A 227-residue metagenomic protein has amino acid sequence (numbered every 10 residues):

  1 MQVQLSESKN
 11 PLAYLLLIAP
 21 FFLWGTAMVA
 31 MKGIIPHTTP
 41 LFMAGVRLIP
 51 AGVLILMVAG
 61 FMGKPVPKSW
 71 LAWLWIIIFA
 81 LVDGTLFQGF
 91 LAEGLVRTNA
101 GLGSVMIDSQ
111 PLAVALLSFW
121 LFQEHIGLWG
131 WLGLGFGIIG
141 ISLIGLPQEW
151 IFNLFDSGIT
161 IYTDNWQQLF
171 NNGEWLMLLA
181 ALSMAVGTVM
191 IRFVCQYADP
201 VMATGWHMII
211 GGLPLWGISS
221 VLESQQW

Functional and structural regions predicted by a protein language model:
M1-G45, F152-Q196, P214-G217, V221: Glycine-/small-residue-enriched transmembrane alpha-helix faces in small-molecule transporters and effluxers
K9-P11, P65-L74, H125-W131, D199-P200: Membrane-helix interface segments
L16-L17, F21, I76-A80, A92 (+3 more regions): Residue-level signature of transmembrane alpha-helical cores of multipass secondary-active transporters and flippases
L23, A27-M28, L56-I107, A115 (+1 more regions): Specific transmembrane alpha-helical segments of multi-pass solute transporters/efflux pumps, especially DMT/EamA
T26-T38, P50, Q88-T98, M106 (+3 more regions): Juxtamembrane C-cap of transmembrane helices in multi-pass membrane transport proteins
F42-V53, V82, L91-G130, L134 (+2 more regions): Specific alpha-helical transmembrane segments that line the substrate/conduction pathway and gating interfaces
G52, L56-G60, F119-W120, S142-G145 (+2 more regions): Membrane-embedded alpha-helical segments of multi-pass transporters/permeases
I55, I77, L117, I126-Y162 (+2 more regions): Hydrophobic transmembrane alpha-helices of multi-pass small-molecule transport proteins
